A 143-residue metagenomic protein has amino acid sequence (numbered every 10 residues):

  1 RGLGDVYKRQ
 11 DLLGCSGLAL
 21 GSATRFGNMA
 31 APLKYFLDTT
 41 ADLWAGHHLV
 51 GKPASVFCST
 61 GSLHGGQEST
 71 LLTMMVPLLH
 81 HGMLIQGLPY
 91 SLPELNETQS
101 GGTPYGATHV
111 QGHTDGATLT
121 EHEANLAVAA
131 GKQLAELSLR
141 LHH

Functional and structural regions predicted by a protein language model:
G2-Y7: Short, small-residue-biased leader/transition segments that mark boundaries at the very start of proteins
K8-S22, G27-H143: FMN-binding flavodoxin-like domain, especially the glycine-rich phosphate-binding loop
